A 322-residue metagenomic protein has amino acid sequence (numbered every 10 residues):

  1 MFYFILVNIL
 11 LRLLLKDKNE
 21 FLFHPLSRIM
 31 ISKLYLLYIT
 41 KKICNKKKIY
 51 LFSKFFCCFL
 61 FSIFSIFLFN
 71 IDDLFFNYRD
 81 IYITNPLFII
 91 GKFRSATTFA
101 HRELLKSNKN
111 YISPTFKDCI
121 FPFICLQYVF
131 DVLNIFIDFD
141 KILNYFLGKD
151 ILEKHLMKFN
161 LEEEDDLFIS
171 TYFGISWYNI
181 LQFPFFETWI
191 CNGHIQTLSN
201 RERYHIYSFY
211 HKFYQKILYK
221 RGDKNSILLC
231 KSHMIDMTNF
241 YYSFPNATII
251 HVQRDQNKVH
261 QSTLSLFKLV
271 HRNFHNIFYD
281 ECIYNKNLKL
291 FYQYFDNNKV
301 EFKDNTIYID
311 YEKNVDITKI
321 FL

Functional and structural regions predicted by a protein language model:
M1-K18, F52-D72: Terminal signal-anchor or tail-anchor transmembrane helices that tether membrane-associated enzymes to cellular
N19-I66: Charged, amphipathic alpha-helical linker segments immediately N-terminal to NTP-binding catalytic cores
F67-K92, C119-I124: N-terminal signal-anchor transmembrane helix
N70-N77, Q196-S243, A247-F321: PAPS-dependent sulfotransferase catalytic domain
F88-K109: Glycine-rich phosphate-binding P-loop
S107-K117: Post-Walker A helix-loop "phosphate-sensing" segment adjacent to the P-loop in P-loop NTPases
K117-F121, R254-Q256: Short, acidic/turn-prone active-site loops that include or flank metal/cofactor- and phosphate-binding residues
C119-L228: PAPS-dependent sulfation machinery
